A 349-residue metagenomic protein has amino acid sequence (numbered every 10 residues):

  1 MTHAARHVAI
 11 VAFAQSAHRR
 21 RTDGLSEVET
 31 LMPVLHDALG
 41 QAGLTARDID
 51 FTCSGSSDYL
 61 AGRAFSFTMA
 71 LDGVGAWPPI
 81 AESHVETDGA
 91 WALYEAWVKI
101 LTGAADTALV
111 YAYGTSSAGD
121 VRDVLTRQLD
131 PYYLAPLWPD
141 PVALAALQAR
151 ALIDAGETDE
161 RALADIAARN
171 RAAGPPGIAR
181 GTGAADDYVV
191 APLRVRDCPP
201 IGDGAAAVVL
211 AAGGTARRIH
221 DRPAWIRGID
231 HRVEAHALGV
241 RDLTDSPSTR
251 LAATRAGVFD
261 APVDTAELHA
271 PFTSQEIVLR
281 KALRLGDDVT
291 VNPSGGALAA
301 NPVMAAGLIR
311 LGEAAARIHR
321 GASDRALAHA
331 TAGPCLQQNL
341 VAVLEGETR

Functional and structural regions predicted by a protein language model:
T2-R6, M32, L39, S56-L109 (+2 more regions): Claisen-condensing/thiolase-fold acyl-transfer catalytic domains that form or cleave C-C bonds in fatty acid
R6-D23: Generic N-terminal amphipathic, Lys/Arg-enriched alpha-helix
T22-A42: Short catalytic helix/loop segments, enriched in acidic residues and glycine and frequently bearing histidine
T45-F51, R161-A162, D260-D264, D287-V289: Short acidic capping loops at alpha-helix termini that bridge into adjacent secondary structure
A108-G156: Flexible glycine-/small-residue-enriched beta->alpha junction loops that bind anionic phosphate/pyrophosphate groups
S116-D120, R171-G177, C335-L336: Short, well-ordered, mixed-charge alpha-helical segments that flank or form enzyme active sites
Q128, A184-V189: Flexible, solvent-exposed coil segments and beta strand-coil junctions, predominantly the extracellular/periplasmic
P139-G183: N-terminal leader/propeptide and maturation segments of large enzyme subunits in energy/redox metabolism and hydrolases
